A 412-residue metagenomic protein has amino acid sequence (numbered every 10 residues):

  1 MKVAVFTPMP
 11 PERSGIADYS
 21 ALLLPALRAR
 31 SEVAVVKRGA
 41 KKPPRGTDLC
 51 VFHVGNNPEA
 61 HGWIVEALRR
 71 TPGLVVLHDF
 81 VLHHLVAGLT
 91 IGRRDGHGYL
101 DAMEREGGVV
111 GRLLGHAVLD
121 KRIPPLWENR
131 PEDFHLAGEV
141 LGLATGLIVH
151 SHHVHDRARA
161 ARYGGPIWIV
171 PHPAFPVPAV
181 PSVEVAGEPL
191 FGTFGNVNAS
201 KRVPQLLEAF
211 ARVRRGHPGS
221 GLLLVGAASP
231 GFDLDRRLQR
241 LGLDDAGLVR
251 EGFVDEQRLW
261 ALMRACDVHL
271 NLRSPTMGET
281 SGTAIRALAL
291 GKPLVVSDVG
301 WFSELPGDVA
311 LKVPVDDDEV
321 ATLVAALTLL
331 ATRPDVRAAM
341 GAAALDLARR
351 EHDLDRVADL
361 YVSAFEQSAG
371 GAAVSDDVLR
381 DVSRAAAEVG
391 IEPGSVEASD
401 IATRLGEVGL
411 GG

Functional and structural regions predicted by a protein language model:
P125-P166, A174-P176: A short, active-site helix/loop in glycosyltransferases that binds the activated sugar's phosphate group
L141, F253-V254, A261-C266: Short alpha-helical donor nucleotide-sugar binding micro-motif in glycosyltransferases
T145, M263-G278, K292-P293: Acidic donor-binding loop of glycosyltransferase active sites
I148, E184-K201, L207-F210: Conserved donor-binding/catalytic core segment of Leloir-type glycosyltransferases
G221-D235: Glycosyltransferase donor-sugar binding loop
L234-Q257: Nucleotide-activated donor-binding/catalytic signature segment of Leloir-type glycosyltransferases, i.e., the conserved
S303-T328, V336: Change "using UDP/GDP/dTDP sugars" to "using nucleotide sugars
L345-D346, R350, L354-G412: C-terminal amphipathic helix plus adjacent low-complexity, charged tail appended to glycosyltransferase catalytic
